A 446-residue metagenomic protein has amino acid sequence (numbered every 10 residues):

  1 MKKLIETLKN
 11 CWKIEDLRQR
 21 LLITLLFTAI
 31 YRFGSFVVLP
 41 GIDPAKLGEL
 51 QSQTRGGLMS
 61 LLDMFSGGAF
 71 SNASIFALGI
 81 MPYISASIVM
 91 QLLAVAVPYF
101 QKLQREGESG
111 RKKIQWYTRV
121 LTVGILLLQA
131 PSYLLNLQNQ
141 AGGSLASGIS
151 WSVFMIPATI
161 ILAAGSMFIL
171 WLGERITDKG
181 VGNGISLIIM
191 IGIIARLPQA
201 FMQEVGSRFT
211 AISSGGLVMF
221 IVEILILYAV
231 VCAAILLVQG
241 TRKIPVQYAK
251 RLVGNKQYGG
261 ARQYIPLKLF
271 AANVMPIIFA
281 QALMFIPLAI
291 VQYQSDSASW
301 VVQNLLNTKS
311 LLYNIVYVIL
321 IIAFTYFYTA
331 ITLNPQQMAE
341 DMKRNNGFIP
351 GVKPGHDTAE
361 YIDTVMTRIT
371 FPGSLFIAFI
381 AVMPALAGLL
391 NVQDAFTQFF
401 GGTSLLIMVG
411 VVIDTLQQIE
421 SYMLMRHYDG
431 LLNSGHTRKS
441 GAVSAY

Functional and structural regions predicted by a protein language model:
M1-Q104, S109-Y446: N-terminal cationic and glycine-rich segments that engage phosphates or anionic surfaces
